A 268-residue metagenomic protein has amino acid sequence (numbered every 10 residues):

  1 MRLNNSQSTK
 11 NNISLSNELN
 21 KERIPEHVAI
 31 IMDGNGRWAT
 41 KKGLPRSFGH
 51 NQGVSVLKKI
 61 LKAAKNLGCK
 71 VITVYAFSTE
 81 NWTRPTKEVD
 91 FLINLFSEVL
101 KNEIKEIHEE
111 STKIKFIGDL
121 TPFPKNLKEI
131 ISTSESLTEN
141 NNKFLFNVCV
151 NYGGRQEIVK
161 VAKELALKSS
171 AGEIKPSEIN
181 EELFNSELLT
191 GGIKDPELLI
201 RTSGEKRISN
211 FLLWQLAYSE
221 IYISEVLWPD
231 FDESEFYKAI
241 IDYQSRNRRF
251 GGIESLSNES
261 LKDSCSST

Functional and structural regions predicted by a protein language model:
M1-T268: Flexible, compositionally biased loop and terminal segments
